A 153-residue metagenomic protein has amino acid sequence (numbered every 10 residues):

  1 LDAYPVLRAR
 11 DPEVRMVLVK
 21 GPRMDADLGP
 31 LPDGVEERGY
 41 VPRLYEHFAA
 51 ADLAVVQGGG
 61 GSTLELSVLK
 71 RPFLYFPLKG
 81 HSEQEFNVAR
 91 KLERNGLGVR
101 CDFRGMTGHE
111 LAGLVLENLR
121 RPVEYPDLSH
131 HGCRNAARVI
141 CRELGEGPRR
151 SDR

Functional and structural regions predicted by a protein language model:
L1-L53: Donor-nucleotide binding loops and adjacent catalytic segments primarily of GT-B fold Leloir glycosyltransferases
D2-V6, R71, K91: Short, solvent-exposed amphipathic alpha-helical segments in soluble enzyme and RNA/protein-processing domains
V6-E13, P30, R94, R120 (+2 more regions): Secondary-structure boundary motif
A9-V14, A50, L69-L74, G96-L97: Short, surface-exposed connector motifs at secondary-structure boundaries
R38, F76, C101: Hydrophobic residues at beta-strand termini and immediately following loops that shape nucleotide-binding pockets
R43-N87: A donor-sugar binding/catalytic signature common to diverse glycosyltransferases and related nucleotide-sugar
H81-L114: Change "using UDP/GDP/dTDP sugars" to "using nucleotide sugars
G113-R153: C-terminal amphipathic helix plus adjacent low-complexity, charged tail appended to glycosyltransferase catalytic
